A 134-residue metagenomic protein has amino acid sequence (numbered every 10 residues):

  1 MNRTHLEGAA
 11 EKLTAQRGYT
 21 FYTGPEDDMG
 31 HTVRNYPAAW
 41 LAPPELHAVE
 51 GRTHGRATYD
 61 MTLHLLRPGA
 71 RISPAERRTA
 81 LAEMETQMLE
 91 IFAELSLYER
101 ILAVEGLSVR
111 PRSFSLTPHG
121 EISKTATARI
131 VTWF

Functional and structural regions predicted by a protein language model:
M1-G30, P44-F134: Charged, amphipathic alpha-helical segments and their flanking helix caps
R34-E45: A short, hydrophobic beta-strand-centered structural micro-motif
